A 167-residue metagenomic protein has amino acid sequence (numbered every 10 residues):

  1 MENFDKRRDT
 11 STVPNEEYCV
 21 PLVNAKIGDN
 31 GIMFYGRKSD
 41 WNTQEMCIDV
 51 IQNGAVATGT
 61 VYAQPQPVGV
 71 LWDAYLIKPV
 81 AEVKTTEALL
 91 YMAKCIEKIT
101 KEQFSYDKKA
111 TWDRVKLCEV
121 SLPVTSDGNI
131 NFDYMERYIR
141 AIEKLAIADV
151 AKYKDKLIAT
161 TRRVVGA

Functional and structural regions predicted by a protein language model:
M1-A167: Charged, alpha-helix-forming regions
